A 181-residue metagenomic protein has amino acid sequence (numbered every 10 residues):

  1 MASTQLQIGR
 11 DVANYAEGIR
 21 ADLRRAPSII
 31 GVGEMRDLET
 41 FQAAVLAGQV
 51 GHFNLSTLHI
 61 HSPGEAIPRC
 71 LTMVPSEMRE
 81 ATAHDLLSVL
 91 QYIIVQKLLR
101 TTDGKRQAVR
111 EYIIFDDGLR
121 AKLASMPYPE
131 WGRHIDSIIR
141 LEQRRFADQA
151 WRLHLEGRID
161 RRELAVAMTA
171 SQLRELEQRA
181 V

Functional and structural regions predicted by a protein language model:
M1-V181: Short, flexible helix-loop junctions that flank or precede catalytic/ligand sites
